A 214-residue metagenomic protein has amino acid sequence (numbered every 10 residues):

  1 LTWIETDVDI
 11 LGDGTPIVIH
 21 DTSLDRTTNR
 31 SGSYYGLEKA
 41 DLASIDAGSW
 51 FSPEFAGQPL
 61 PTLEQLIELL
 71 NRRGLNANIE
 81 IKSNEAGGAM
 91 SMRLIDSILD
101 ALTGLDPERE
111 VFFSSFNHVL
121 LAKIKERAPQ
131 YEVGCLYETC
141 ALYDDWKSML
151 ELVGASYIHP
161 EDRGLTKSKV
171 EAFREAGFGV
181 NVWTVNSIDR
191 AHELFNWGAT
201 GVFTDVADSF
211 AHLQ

Functional and structural regions predicted by a protein language model:
L1, A56, G134-Q214: C-terminal active-site rim and adjoining tail of enzyme catalytic domains
T2, H20-C135, V153-S156, P160-D162 (+1 more regions): Metal-dependent phosphodiesterase/phospholipase catalytic core, i.e., the His/Asp/Glu-rich active-site region
I4-I10, T15-P16, I79: Conserved metal-phosphate-binding beta-hairpin within the catalytic cores of diverse ATP-dependent phosphoryl-transfer
L11, L24, Y34, A47 (+3 more regions): Hydrophobic pocket-lining residues within nucleotide cofactor-binding pockets
L11-D13, R26, A86, H212: Conserved protein kinase catalytic core
G14, I95-D96, A122-K123, D144-W146 (+1 more regions): Short, flexible segments with low predicted structural confidence
